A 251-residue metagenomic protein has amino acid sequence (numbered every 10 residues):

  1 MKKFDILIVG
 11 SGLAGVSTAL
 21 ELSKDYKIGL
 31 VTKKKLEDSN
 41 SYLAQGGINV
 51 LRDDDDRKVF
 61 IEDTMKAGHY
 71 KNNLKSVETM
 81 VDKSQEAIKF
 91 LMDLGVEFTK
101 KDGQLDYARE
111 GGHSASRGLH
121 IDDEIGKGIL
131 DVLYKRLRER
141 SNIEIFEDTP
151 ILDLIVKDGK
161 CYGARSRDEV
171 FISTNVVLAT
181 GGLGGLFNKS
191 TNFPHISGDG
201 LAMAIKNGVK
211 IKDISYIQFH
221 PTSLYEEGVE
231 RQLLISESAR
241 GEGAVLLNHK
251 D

Functional and structural regions predicted by a protein language model:
M1-E62, K100, D122-K250: Residues forming the flavin
I61-H69, H113, G181: A short small-residue
A67-Y107: Rossmann-like flavin
Y70-L74, Q104-L130, G184-N188: Helix-loop-beta segment of a Rossmann-like dinucleotide-binding subdomain
K71-N72, S84-I88, G112-A115, G200 (+1 more regions): Short amphipathic alpha-helical patches
F98, E110-H113, D153-L154: Catalytic phosphate-handling regions of large nucleic-acid enzymes and associated NTPases
